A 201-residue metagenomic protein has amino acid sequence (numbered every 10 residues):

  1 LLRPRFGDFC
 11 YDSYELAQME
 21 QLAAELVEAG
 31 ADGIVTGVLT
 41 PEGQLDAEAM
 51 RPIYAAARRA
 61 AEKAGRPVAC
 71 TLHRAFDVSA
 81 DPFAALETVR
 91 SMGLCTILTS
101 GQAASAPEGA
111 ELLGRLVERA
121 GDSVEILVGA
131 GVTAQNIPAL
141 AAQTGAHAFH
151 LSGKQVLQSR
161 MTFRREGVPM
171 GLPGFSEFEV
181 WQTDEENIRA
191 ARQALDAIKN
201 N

Functional and structural regions predicted by a protein language model:
L1-A56: Glycine/small-residue-rich loop that forms an oxyanion/phosphate-binding "nest" at active or ligand-binding sites
L1-L2, I34-T36, C70-R74, I97-T99 (+2 more regions): Hydrophobic faces of well-ordered beta-strands that scaffold small-molecule active sites in alpha/beta enzyme cores
R5-Y14, L39-L45, A75-A80, G101-E108 (+1 more regions): Short, small-residue-enriched loops and turns at beta-alpha junctions that line or gate enzyme active sites
F6, S123-N201: C-terminal alpha-helical cap/extension of soluble enzyme domains
C10-E25, D77-M92, L116-E118, D122 (+3 more regions): Catalytic cores of alpha/beta
E25-E42, L94-P107, T144-R165: Glycine-rich phosphate-binding active-site loops on the catalytic face of alpha/beta enzymes
G30-D32, A60-V68, G93-C95, G121-I126 (+1 more regions): Short, well-ordered coil/turn segments that N-cap beta-strands
I53, G65-E108: Histidine/lysine/aspartate-rich catalytic loop segments that bind and position anionic ligands
